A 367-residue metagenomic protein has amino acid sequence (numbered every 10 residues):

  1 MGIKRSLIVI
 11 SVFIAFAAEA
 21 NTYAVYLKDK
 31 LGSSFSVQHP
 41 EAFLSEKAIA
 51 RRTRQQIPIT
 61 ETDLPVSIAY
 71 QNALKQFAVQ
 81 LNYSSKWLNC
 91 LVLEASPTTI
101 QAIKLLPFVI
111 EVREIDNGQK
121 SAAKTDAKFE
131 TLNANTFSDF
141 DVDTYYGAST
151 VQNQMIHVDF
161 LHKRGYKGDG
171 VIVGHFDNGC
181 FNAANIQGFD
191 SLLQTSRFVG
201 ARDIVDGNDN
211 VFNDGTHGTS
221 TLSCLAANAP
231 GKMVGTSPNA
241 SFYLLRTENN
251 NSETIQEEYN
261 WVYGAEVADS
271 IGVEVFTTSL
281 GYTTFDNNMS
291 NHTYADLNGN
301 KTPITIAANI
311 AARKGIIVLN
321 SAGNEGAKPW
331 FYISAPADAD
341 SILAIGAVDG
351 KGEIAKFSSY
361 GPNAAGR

Functional and structural regions predicted by a protein language model:
M1-L7: Bacterial N-terminal signal peptides that target proteins for export
A15-A17: N-terminal signal peptide c-region/cleavage motif recognized by signal peptidases
A20-L132: Inhibitory N-terminal propeptides of secreted protease zymogens
V25-K30, A95-S96, I115, V151 (+8 more regions): Active-site-proximal beta-strand/loop segments in catalytic clefts of secreted hydrolases
S36-V37, S149, D159-E257, I271-E274 (+4 more regions): Subtilisin-like serine protease catalytic core
L106-V171, A184-G188, N288, K356 (+1 more regions): Protease zymogen maturation seam
D141, T247, A265-L297, S321: Short acidic, glycine-rich surface-loop motifs adjacent to enzyme active sites
A184, W261, F285-T293, S321-D340 (+1 more regions): Active-site-adjacent substrate-recognition loops and nearby beta-strands within hydrolase catalytic domains
